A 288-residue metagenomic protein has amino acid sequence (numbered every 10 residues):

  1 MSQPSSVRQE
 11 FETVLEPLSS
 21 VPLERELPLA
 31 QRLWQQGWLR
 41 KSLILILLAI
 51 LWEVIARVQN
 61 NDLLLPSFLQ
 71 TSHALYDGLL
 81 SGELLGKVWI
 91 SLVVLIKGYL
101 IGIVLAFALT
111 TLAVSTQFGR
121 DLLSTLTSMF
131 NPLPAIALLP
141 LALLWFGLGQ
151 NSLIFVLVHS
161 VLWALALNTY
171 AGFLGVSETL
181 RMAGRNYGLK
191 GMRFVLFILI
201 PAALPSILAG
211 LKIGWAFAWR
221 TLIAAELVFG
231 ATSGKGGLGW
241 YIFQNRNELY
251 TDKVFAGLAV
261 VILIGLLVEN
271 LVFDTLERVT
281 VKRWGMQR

Functional and structural regions predicted by a protein language model:
M1-I46, N270-R288: Transmembrane alpha-helical segments of polytopic membrane transport and secretion proteins
R25-R32, R57-L100, W240: Periplasmic/extracellular loop-to-transmembrane helix junction in inner-membrane transport proteins
S91, K97, E248-L276: A membrane-interface signal for the N-terminal entry of alpha-helical transmembrane segments
K97-T127: Transmembrane-helix boundary motif in ABC transporter permease subunits
S128-A164, A171-G172: Generic hydrophobic transmembrane alpha-helix motif, especially the helices
L144, L222-T251, F255, V260 (+1 more regions): Glycine-rich helix-loop "coupling/hinge" segments at transmembrane-helix boundaries in multipass transporters
F155, H159, M192-A225, A256: Transmembrane alpha-helices
F173-T179, A183-A203: Short helix-to-coil transition segments within interhelical loops that connect adjacent transmembrane helices
